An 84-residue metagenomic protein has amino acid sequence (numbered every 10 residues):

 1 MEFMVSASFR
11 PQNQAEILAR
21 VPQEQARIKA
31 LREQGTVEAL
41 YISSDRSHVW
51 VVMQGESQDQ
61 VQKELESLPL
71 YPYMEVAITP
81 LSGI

Functional and structural regions predicted by a protein language model:
M1-I84: Conserved, structured core segments of small domains
